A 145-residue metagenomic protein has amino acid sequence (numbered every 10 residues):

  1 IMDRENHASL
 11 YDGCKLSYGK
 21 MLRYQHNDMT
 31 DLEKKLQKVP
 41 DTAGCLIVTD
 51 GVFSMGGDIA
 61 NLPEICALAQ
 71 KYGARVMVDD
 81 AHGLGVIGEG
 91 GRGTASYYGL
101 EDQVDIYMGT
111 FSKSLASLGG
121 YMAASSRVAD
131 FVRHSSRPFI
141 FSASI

Functional and structural regions predicted by a protein language model:
I1-N6: Conserved PLP-anchoring active-site segment centered on the Schiff-base-forming lysine
A8, M29-T30, V52-G56, G83-V86 (+1 more regions): Short, small-residue-enriched loops and turns at beta-alpha junctions that line or gate enzyme active sites
A8-S17: Active-site-proximal loop->helix
G19-V78: Active-site phosphate-binding strand-loop segment of PLP-dependent enzymes
H26-N27, L84, G88-R92, Y98: Conserved helicase motor core of SF1/SF2 NTP-dependent helicases
S96-V132: Active-site PLP attachment segment
G119, S136-I145: A short glycine-threonine-serine/GTX helix/turn-capping micro-motif
